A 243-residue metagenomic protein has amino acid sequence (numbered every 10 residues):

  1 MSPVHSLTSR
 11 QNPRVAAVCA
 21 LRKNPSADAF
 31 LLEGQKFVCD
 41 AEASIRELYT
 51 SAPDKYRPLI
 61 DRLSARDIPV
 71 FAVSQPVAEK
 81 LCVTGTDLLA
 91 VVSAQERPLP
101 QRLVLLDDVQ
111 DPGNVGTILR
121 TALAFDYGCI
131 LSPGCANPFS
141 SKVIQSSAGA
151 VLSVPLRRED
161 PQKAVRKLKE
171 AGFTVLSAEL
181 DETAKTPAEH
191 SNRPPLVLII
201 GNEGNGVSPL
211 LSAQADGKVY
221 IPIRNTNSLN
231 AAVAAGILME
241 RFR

Functional and structural regions predicted by a protein language model:
M1-R57, C135-A136: Boundary-proximal intrinsically disordered activation/regulatory segments immediately upstream of a helical core
H5-S9, L32, P69-S74, V154-A164: Short acidic-hydrophobic, aromatic-tinged amphipathic segments that line or gate anion-handling sites
P58-I60, N137-V143, N205-L211: Short, glycine/polar-rich helix-capping loops at beta-to-alpha or helix-loop-helix junctions that flank or form
D67-S93: Glycine/small-residue-rich loop that forms an oxyanion/phosphate-binding "nest" at active or ligand-binding sites
V73-S74, D107, P133-G134, P155 (+1 more regions): Short beta->alpha connector loops at strand-helix junctions that form conserved, small/polar/Pro-enriched
A90, A124-F125, V143-A150, P209-R243: Structured adenosyl-cofactor binding patch, chiefly the S-adenosyl-L-methionine
E96-D181: RNA substrate-binding interface of SAM-dependent RNA methyltransferases
S177-T226, A231: Active-site/ligand-binding-proximal alpha/beta "capping" segment
